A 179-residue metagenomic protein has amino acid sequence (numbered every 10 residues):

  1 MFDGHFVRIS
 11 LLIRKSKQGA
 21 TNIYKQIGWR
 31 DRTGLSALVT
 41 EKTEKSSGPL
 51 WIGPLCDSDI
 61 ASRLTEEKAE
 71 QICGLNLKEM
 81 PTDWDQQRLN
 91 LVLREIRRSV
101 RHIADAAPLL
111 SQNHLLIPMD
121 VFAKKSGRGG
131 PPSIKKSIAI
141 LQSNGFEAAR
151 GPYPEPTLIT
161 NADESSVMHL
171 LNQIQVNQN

Functional and structural regions predicted by a protein language model:
M1-N179: SAM-dependent transferase fold signal centered on methyltransferase-like domains, encompassing both Class I
